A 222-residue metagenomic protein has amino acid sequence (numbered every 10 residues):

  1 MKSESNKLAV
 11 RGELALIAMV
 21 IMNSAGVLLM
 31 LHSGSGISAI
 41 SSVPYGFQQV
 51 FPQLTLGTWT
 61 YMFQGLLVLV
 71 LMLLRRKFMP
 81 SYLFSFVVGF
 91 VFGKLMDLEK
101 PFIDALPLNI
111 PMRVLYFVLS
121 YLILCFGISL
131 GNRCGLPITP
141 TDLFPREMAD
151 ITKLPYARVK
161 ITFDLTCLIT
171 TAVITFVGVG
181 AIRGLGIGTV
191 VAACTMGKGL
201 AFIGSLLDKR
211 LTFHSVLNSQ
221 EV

Functional and structural regions predicted by a protein language model:
K2-V222: Core subunits and conserved enzymes of cellular information-processing and envelope-translocation systems across
